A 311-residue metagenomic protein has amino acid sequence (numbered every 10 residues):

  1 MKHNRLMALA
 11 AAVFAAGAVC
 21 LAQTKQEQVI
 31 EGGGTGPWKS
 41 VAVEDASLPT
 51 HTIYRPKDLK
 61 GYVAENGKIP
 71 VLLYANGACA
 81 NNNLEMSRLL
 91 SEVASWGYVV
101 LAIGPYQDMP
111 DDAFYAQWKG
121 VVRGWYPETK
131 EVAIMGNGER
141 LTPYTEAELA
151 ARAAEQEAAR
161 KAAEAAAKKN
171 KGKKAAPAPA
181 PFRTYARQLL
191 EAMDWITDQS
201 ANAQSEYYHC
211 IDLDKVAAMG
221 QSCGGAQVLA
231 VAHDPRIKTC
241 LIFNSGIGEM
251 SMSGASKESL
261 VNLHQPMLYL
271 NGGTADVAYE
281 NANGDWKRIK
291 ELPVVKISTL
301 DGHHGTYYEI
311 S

Functional and structural regions predicted by a protein language model:
M1-A10: Bacterial N-terminal signal peptides that target proteins for export
L9-A18: Bacterial N-terminal signal peptides
Q23-G67: N-terminal cap/lid segment of alpha/beta-hydrolase-fold proteins
N66-G77: Short beta-strand element of the alpha/beta-hydrolase
L84-I103, Q107-P110: Short amphipathic alpha-helix adjacent to the substrate-entry channel of hydrolases
W118-L213: Alpha/beta-hydrolase active-site loop
E191-N262: Primarily recognizes the serine-hydrolase "nucleophile elbow" in alpha/beta-hydrolase and SGNH/GDSL folds
K238-Y307: The feature captures the conserved acid-bearing segment of alpha/beta-hydrolase catalytic domains
